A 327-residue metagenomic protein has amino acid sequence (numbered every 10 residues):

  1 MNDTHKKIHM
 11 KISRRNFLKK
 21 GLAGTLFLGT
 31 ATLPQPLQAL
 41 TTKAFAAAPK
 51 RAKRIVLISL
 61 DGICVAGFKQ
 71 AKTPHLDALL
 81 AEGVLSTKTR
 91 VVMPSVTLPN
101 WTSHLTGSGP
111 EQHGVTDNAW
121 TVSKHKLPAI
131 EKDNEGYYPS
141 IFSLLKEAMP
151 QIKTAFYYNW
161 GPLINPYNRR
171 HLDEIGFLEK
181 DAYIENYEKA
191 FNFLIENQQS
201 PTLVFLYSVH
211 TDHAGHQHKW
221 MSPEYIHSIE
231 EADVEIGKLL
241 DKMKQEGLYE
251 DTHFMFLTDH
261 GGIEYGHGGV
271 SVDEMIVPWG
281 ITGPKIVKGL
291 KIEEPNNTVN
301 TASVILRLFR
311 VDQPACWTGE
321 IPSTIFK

Functional and structural regions predicted by a protein language model:
M1-N16, K20, A39: N-terminal secretory signal peptides
G29, H113-T116, L127-Y183: Catalytic-site neighborhoods of secreted/periplasmic enzymes that process anionic sulfate/phosphate groups
G29-T32, P36, T41-V84, W317: Active-site-proximal N-terminal segment of extracellular/periplasmic enzymes that hydrolyze or transfer
P49-A52, V65-E147: Active-site nucleophile/metal-coordination loop of metallo-enzymes that catalyze phosphate/sulfate and related
R51-I55, E82-S86, M149-T154, Q199-V204 (+1 more regions): Loop/turn elements at helix/coil->beta-strand transitions in domains of secreted/extracellular proteins
V56-L57, H75, E231-V272, I305: Metal-dependent active-site segment of extracytoplasmic phospho-/sulfohydrolases and closely related
L105, V270-D312, S323: Substrate-binding rim/cap in mid-to-C-terminal beta-strand-loop elements of soluble/periplasmic
W160-F177, E188-V234, K238: Active-site His/acidic residue clusters
